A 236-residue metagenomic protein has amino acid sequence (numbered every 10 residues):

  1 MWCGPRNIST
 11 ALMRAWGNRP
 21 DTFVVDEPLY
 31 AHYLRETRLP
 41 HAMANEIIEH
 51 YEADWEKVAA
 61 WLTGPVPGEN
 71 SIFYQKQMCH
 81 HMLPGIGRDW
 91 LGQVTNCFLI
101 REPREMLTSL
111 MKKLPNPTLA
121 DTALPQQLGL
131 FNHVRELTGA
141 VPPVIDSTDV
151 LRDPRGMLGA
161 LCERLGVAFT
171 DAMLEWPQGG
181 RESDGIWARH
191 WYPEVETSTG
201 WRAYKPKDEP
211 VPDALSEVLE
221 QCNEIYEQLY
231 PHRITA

Functional and structural regions predicted by a protein language model:
M1-G68: PAPS-dependent sulfotransferase catalytic core
C3, D26, K76-Q77, L219 (+1 more regions): Pocket-edge structural micro-motifs
H32-L34, M106, G179: Generic structural signal for helix capping and beta-alpha/helix-loop junctions
E49-A60, L128-F131, E196-Y204: Short, basic, helix/turn surface patches
H50-K57, M78-C79, L119-Q126, D153 (+1 more regions): Soluble or luminal CAZymes and related metallo-dependent hydrolases
P67-K76: Short N-terminal targeting/anchoring amphipathic segment
Q75-A172, I186, Y192-T197: PAPS-dependent sulfotransferase catalytic domain
A168-A236: PAPS-dependent sulfotransferases, especially Golgi type II membrane carbohydrate sulfotransferases
